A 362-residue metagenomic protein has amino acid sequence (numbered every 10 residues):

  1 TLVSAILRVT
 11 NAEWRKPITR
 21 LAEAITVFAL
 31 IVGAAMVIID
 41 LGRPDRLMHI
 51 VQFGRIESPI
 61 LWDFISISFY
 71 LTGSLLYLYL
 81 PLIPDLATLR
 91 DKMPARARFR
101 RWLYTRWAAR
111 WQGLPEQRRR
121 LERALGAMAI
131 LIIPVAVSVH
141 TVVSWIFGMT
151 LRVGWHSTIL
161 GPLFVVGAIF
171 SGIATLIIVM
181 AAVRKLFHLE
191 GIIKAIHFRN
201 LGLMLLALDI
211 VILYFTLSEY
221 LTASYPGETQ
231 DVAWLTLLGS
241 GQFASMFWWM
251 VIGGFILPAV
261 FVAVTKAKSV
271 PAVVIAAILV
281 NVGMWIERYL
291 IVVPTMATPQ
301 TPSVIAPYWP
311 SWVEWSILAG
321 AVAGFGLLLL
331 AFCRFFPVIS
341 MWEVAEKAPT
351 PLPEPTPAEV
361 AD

Functional and structural regions predicted by a protein language model:
T1-D45: Membrane helical hairpin/interfacial module
L2, W249-V260, G324-F325: Hydrophobic alpha-helical transmembrane segments
A12-W14, Q52, I56, D63-M250 (+3 more regions): Long, contiguous internal "core" modules enriched in hydrophobic/ aromatic residues
V27-A35, A207-F215, I275-E287: Hydrophobic alpha-helical membrane-insertion segments
V37-I50, Y79-I83: Transmembrane alpha-helix boundary signature
I39-L41, A136-I146, L329, C333: Alpha-helical transmembrane segments of multi-pass membrane proteins
R46-F53, Q230-W234, P294-P307: Membrane-interfacial helical/loop segments at transmembrane boundaries in membrane proteins
G254-I256, K268-D362: TerminUS-proximal long segments
